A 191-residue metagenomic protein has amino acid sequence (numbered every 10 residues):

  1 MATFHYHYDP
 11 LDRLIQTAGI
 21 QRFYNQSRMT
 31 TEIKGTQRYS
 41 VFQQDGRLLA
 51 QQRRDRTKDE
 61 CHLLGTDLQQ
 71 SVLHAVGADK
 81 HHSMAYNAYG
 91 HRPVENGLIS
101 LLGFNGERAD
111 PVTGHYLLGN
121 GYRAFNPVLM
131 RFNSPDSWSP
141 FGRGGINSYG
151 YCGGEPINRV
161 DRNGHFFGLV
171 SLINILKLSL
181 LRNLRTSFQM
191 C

Functional and structural regions predicted by a protein language model:
M1, Q16-I20, T31-T36, A50-R56 (+3 more regions): Beta-turn initiation residues at beta-strand->coil junctions
M1-Y6, T17-Y24, T36-F42, K58-L64 (+4 more regions): A structural detector for short beta-strand units
A2, Y8-T17, N25-T31, Q44-Q51 (+4 more regions): A short glycine-rich beta-turn/N-cap micro-motif
A2-F4, K80-S83, N87-Y89, R123 (+1 more regions): Short turn/helix-capping motifs enriched in Asx and small/polar residues
T57, P111-H115, F141-R143: Short glycine/serine/proline-enriched coil/turn segments at secondary-structure junctions
C61-G121, V128: A motif-centric feature for acidic-aromatic and gly/ser/thr-rich catalytic loops and repeats
L180-M190: Cationic, amphipathic, low-complexity alpha-helical segments enriched in hydrophobics plus arginine/proline
